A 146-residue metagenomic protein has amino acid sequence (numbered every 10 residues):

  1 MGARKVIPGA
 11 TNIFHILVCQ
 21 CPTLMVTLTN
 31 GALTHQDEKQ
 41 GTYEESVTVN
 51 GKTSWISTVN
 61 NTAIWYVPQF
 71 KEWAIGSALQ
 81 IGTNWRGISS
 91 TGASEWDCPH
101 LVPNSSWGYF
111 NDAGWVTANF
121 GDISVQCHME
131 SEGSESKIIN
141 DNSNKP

Functional and structural regions predicted by a protein language model:
M1-S131: Interface elements of modular peptide-recognition networks comprising either
E132-P146: Low-complexity, Pro/Ser/Thr-rich intrinsically disordered segments of extracellular/cell-surface proteins
